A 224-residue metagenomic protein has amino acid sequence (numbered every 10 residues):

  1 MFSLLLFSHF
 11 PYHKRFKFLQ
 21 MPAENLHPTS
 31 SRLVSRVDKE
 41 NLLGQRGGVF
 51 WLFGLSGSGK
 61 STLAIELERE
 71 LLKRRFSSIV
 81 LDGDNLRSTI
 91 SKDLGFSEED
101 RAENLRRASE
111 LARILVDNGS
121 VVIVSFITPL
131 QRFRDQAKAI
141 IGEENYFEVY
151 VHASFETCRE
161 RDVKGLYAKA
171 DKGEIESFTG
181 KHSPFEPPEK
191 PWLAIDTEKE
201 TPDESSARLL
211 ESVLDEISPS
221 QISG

Functional and structural regions predicted by a protein language model:
M1-Q20: N-terminal amphipathic/basic-hydrophobic helices that include classical n-h-c signal peptides and signal-anchor
F16-V49: Extreme N-terminal, non-catalytic leader segments that precede Walker-type/kinase nucleotide-binding cores
L52: Hydrophobic anchor at the beta1->P-loop junction of P-loop NTPases
S56: The conserved Walker
K60: Conserved lysine of the Walker
I65-S109: Conserved substrate/cofactor phosphate-moiety recognition/catalytic segment in nucleotide-dependent phosphotransferases
L94-G95, A112-V122, F126-A170, S177: ATP-dependent NMP and nucleoside kinases share a basic, alpha-helical "lid"
H152-R208, E216-G224: Small-molecule kinase domains that catalyze NTP-dependent phosphoryl transfer to phosphate-bearing small molecules
